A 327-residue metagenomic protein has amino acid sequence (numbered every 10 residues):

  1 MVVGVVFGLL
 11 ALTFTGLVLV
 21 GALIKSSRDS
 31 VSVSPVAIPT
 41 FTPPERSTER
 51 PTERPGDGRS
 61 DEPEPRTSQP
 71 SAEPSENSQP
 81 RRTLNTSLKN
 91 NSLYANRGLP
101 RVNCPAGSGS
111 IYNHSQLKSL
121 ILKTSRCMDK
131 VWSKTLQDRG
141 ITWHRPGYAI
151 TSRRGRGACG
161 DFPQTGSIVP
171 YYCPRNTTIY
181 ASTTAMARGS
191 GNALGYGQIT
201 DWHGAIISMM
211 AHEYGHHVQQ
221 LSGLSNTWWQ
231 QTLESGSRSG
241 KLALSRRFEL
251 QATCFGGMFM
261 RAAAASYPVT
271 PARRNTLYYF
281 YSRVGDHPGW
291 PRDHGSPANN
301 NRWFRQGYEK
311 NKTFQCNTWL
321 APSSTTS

Functional and structural regions predicted by a protein language model:
M1-A11: N-terminal export and membrane-targeting signals
L19-I111, R238-S239: N-terminal low-complexity, Pro/Thr-rich disordered segments that flank secretion/membrane-targeting signals
K123-T183: Auxiliary, metal-adjacent structural segments of Zn-dependent hydrolase domains
W132, A181, S208-G223, A252-T253: Active-site recognition of the HExxH zinc-binding catalytic motif
S190-M209, L242-L244: Short pre-active-site segment immediately N-terminal to the catalytic Zn-binding motif
Q220-R246: Post-HEXXH active-site segment of zinc metalloproteases
G236-A264: Post-HExxH zinc-binding segment in Zn-dependent metallohydrolases
R283-S327: Pan-zinc metallopeptidase signature
